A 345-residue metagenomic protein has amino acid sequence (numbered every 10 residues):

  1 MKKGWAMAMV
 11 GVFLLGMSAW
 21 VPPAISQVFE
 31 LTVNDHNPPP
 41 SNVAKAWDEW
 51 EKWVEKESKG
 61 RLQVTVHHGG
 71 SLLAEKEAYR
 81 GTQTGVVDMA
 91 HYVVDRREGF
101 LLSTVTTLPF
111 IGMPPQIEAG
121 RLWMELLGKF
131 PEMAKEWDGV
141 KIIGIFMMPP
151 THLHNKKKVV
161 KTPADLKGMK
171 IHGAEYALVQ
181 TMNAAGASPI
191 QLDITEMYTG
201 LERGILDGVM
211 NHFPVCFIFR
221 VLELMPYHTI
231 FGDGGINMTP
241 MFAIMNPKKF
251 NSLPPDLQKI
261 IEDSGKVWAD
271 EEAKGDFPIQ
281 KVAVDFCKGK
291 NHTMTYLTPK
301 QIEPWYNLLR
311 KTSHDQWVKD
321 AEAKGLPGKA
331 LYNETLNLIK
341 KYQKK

Functional and structural regions predicted by a protein language model:
M1-G4: Positively charged n-region of N-terminal signal peptides that target proteins for export
A8-A19: Bacterial N-terminal signal peptides
G11, I25-A119, E132-K345: N-terminal secretory/targeting leader peptides
V21-P23: Hydrophobic, aromatic-enriched, well-ordered structural segments
L122: Catalytic cores of large soluble enzymes that bind and process phosphate-bearing ligands
K129: Divalent-metal coordination cores built from histidine and acidic residues
